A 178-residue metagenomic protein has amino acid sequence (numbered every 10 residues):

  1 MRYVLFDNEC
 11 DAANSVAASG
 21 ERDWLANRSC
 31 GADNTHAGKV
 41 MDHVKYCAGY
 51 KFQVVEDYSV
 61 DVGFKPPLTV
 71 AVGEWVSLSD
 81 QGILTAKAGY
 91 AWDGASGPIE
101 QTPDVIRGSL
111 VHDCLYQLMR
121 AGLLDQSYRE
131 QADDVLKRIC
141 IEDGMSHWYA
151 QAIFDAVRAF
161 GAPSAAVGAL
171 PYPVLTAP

Functional and structural regions predicted by a protein language model:
R2-P178: Extended terminal accessory/targeting regions
